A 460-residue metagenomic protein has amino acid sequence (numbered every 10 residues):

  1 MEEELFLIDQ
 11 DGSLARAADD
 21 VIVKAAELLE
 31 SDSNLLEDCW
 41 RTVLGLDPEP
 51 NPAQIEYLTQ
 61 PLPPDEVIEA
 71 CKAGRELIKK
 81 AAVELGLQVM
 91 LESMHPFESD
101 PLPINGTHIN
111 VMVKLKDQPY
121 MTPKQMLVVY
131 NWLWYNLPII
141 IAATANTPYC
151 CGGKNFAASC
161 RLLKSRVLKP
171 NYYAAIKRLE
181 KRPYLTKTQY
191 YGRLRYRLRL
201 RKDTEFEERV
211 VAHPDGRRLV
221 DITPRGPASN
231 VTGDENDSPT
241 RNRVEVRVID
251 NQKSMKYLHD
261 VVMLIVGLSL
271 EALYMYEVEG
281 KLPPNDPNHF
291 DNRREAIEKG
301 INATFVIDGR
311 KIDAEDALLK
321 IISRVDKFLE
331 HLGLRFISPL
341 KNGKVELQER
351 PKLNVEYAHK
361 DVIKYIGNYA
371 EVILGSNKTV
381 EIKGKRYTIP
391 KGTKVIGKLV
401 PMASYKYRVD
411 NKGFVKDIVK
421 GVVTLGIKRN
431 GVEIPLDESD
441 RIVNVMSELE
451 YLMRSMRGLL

Functional and structural regions predicted by a protein language model:
M1-P103, V128-N131, R241-V244, Q252-Y369 (+1 more regions): Terminal catalytic/cofactor-binding subdomain
E98-T107, V111-K114: Catalytic cofactor-binding cores of redox enzymes
N110-M255: Loop-rich catalytic cores of soluble enzymes, especially ATP-dependent carboxylate-amine ligases and other
A370-N377: SH3-family beta-barrel domains
G384-T388: SH3/SH3-like (including bacterial SH3b) beta-barrel domains that bind proline-rich motifs or cell-wall ligands
P390-M402: Conserved beta-strand/loop element in small beta-rich adapter and peptidoglycan-binding domains
K416, N430-R454, G458-L459: Intrinsically disordered, low-complexity, charged/polar segments
